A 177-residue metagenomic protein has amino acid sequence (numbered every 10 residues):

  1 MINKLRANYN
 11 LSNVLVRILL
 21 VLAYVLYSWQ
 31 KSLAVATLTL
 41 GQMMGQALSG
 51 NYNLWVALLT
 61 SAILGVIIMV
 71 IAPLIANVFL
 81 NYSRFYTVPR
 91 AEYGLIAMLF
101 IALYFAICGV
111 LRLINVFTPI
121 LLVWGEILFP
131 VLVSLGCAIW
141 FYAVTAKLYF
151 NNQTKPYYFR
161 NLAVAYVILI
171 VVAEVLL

Functional and structural regions predicted by a protein language model:
I2-F105: Selected alpha-helical membrane-embedding segments in polytopic membrane proteins
R17, Q30-S32, Y82, C108-N115 (+3 more regions): Functionally constrained cores in energy, signaling, and assembly domains
L19-L22, I67, L103-V110, L132 (+1 more regions): Lipid-exposed faces of alpha-helical membrane segments in multi-pass integral membrane proteins
L26-L33, V70, V110-F117, I139-K147 (+1 more regions): Structural signature of transmembrane alpha-helix termini at the membrane-water interface
A47-L59, T118-W124, L148-Y158: Membrane-interface helix-loop-helix junctions at boundaries between adjacent transmembrane segments
V56, T60, I114-V116, I127-S134: Hydrophobic transmembrane alpha-helix bundles
P89-W124, V171-L177: Hydrophobic alpha-helical transmembrane segments of integral membrane proteins
G125-L177: Terminal transmembrane helical module of multi-pass membrane proteins
